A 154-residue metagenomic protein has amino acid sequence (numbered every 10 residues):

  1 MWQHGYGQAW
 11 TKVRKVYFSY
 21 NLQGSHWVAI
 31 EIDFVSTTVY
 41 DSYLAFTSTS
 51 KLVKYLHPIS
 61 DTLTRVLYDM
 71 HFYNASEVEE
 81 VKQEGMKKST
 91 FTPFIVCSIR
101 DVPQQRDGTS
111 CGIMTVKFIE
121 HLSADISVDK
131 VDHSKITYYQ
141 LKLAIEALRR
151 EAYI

Functional and structural regions predicted by a protein language model:
M1-I154: Cysteine protease-like catalytic core of ubiquitin/ubiquitin-like
